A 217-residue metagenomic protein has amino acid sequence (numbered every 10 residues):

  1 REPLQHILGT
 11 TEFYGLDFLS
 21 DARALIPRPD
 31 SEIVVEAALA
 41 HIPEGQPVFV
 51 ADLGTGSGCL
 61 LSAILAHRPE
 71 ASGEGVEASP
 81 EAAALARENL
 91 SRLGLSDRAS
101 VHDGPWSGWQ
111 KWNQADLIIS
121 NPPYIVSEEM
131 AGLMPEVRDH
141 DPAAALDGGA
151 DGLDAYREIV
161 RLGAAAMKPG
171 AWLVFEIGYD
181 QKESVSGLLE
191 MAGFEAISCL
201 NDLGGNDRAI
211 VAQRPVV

Functional and structural regions predicted by a protein language model:
R1, S31, L60, A86 (+5 more regions): Residue-level signal for inorganic ion chemistry
R1-A40: Conserved AdoMet
Q5, I125-E128, D180: Active-site beta-alpha loop architecture of Rossmann-like, nucleotide-cofactor-dependent enzymes
I33-G132: Conserved SAM/SAH cofactor-binding pocket of Class I
A38, I64, V137, I159-G163: Class I S-adenosylmethionine-dependent transferase superfamily signal
Y124, Q213-V216: C-terminal beta-strand of the catalytic ATP-binding
Y124-A155: Mobile active-site "lid"/loop adjacent to the S-adenosyl-L-methionine
A150-Q213: Conserved Class I SAM-dependent methyltransferase catalytic core
